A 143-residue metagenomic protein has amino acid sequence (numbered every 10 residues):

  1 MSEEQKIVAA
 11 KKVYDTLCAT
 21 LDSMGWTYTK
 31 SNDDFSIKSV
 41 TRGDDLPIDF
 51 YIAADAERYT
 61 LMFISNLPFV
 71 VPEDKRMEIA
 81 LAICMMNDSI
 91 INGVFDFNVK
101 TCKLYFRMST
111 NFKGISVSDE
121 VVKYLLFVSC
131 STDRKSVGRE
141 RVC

Functional and structural regions predicted by a protein language model:
E3-K6, I64-P72, V122: Short histidine-centered catalytic/ligand-binding loop motif
I7-Y28: Amphipathic alpha-helical segments
M24-I48, I52-M62, P68: Ser/Thr-rich, low-complexity intrinsically disordered terminal regions
T60-I64, G114-V117: Short small-residue beta-strand/loop micro-motif enriched in glycine and branched aliphatics
L67-Y105: Short, internal acidic amphipathic alpha-helical interface segments that mediate docking to partner proteins
F97-K123: Well-ordered alpha/beta subsegment
L126-V128, T132: Glycine-rich, aromatic-bearing surface loops/beta-hairpins
V137-E140: Conserved small/polar residues in nucleotide/adenosyl-binding loops
